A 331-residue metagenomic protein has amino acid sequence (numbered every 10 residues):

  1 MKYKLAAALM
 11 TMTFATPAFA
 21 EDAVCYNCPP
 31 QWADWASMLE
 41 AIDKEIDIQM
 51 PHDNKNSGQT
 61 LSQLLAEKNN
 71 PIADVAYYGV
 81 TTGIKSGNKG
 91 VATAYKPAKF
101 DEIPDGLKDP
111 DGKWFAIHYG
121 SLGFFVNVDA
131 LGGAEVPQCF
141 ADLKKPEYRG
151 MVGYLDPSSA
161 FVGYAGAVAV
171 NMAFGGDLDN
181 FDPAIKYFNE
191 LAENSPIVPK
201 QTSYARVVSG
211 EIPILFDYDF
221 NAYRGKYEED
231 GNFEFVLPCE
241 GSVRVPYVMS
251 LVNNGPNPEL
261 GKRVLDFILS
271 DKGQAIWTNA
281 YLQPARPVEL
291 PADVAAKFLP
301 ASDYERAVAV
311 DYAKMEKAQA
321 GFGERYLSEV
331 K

Functional and structural regions predicted by a protein language model:
T16-A20: Sec/Tat signal peptide C-region and signal peptidase I cleavage site
E21-K85: Early extracytoplasmic/lumenal segment of secretory-pathway proteins
C28-A36, I72-N194, V198-E211: Extracytoplasmic ligand-binding site segments that recognize negatively charged/polar headgroups
T81-G87, V208, P213-N232: A ligand-binding cleft/hinge motif common to bilobed small-molecule-binding domains
E102-D105, G120, I185-E190, P196-I197 (+2 more regions): Periplasmic-binding protein-like
G123-A130, V168-A173, V245-P258, I268 (+1 more regions): A bilobed periplasmic-binding-protein/Venus flytrap-type ligand-binding module shared by bacterial periplasmic
V252-V310: Mature extracytoplasmic/periplasmic domains
V308-K331: Conserved C-terminal helix/tail region of periplasmic/extracytoplasmic solute-binding proteins
